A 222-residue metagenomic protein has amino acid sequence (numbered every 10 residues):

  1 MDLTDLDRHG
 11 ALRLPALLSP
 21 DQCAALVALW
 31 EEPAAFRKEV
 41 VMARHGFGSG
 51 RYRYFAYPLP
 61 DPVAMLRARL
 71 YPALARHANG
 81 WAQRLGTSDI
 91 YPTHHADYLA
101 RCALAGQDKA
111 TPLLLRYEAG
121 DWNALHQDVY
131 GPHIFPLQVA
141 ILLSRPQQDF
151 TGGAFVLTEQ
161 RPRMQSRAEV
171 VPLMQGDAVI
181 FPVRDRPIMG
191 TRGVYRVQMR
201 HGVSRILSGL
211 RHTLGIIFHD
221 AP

Functional and structural regions predicted by a protein language model:
L3-R101: Non-heme Fe(II)/2-oxoglutarate
Y57-A68, A100-R101, A119-D121, F135-P136 (+1 more regions): Generic detector of contiguous secondary-structure segments
Q107-A119: A short glycine-rich, His/Asp/Glu-containing loop-to-beta-strand
P112-L114, V139-I141, L214-F218: A structural signal for short, well-ordered beta-strand segments
R116-A119, G131-D149: Short, conserved beta-strand element in jelly-roll/cupin
N123-Y130: Histidine-centered catalytic micro-motifs
F135, P146, F150-P222: Catalytic core of Fe(II)/2-oxoglutarate
